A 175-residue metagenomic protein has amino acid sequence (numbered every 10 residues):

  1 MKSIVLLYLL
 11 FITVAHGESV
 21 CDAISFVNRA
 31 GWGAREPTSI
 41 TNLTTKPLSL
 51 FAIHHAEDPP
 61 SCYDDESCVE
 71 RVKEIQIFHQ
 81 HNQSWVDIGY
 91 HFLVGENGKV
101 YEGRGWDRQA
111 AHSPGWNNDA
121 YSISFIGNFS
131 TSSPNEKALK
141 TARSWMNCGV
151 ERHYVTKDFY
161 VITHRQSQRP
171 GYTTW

Functional and structural regions predicted by a protein language model:
K2-S3, H16-D58, G95-W175: Basic/polar, cationic surfaces and motifs that engage anionic cell-wall and phosphate/carboxylate ligands
Y8-G17: Hydrophobic h-region of N-terminal signal peptides that target proteins for export in Gram-negative bacteria
T45-N82: Active-site acidic/histidine clusters and adjacent loop/turn architecture that either coordinate catalytic ions
I75, N82-I88, E96: Glycine-/small-residue-enriched capping loops at alpha/beta junctions
H81-V86, R152-T156: Structural alpha-beta junctions
